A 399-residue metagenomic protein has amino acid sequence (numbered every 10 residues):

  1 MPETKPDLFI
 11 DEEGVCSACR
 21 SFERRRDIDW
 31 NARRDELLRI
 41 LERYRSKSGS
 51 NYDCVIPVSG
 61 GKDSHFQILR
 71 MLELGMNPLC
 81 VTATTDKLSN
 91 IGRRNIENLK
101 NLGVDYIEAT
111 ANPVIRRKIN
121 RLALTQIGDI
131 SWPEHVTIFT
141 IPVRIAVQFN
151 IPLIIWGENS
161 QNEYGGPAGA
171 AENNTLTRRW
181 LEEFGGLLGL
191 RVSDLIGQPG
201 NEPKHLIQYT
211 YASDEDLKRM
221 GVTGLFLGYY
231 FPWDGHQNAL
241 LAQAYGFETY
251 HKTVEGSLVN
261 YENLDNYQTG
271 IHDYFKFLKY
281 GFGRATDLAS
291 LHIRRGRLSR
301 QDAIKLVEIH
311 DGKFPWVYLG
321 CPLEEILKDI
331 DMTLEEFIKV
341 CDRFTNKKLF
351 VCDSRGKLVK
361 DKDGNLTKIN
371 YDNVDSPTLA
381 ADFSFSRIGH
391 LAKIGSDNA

Functional and structural regions predicted by a protein language model:
M1-C54, R70, L74-A399: Nucleotide-activated chemistry modules centered on ATP-dependent adenylation/adenylyltransferase
C54-D63: Short, glycine-rich nucleotide/cofactor-binding loops
F66-Q67: Hydrophobic positions on the alpha1 helix immediately C-terminal to the Walker A/P-loop
